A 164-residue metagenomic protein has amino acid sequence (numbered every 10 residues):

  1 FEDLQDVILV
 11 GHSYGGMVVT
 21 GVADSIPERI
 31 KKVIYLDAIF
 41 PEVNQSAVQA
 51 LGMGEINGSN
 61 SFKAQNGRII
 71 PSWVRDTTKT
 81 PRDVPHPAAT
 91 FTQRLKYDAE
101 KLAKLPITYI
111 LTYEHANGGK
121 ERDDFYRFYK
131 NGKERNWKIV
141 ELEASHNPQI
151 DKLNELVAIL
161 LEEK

Functional and structural regions predicted by a protein language model:
F1-V7: Conserved acidic catalytic loop of the alpha/beta-hydrolase fold
V10-G11, G15, V19: Gly/Ala-rich beta-loop-alpha elbow adjacent to hydrolase catalytic centers
D24-I30, I34-P71, F91, K96 (+1 more regions): Flexible "cap/lid" loop of the alpha/beta hydrolase fold
L105-T112: Catalytic His-Asp charge-relay segment
H115-E143, E163: Conserved loop-alpha-helix segment in the C-terminal half of the alpha/beta-hydrolase fold that carries the catalytic
V140-L153: Catalytic histidine-centered segment of alpha/beta-hydrolase-like enzymes
I150-E163: Post-His helix in hydrolase/transferase enzymes
